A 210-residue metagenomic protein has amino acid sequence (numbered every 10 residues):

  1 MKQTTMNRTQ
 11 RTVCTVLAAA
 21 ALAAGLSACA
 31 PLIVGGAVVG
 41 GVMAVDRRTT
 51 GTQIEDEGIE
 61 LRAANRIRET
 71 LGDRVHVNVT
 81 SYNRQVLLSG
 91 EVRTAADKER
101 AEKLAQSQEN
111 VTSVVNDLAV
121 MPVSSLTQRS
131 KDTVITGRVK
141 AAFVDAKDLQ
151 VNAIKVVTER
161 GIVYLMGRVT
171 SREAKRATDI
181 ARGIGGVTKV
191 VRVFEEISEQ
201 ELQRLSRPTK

Functional and structural regions predicted by a protein language model:
K2-C14, A18-A21, A28-K210: N-terminal targeting leaders
